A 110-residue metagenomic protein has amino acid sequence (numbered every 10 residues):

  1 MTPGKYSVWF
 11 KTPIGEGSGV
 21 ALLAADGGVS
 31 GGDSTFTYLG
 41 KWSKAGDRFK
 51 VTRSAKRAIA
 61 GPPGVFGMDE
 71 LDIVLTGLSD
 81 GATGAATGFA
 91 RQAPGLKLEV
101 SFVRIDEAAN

Functional and structural regions predicted by a protein language model:
M1-G15, A86-G88: Tryptophan-anchored aromatic micro-motifs
M1-K5, A21-V29, A45-R48, G77-G84 (+1 more regions): Short, solvent-exposed coil/turn segments at beta-strand boundaries
W9-K11, A24, T52-S54, T76-D80 (+2 more regions): A structural detector for beta-sheet-dominated domains
K11-P13, G32-T37, S54-A58, F89-L96: Short, solvent-exposed aromatic-acidic interface loops
G15-G17, L23-A25, F36, D69-I73 (+1 more regions): Residues that act as N-cap/strand-start positions at coil-to-secondary-structure junctions
G15-G17, S30, F36, A86 (+1 more regions): A broad, structure-centric signal for solvent-exposed, well-ordered loop/edge residues that line or flank functional
S34-T83: Contiguous, well-ordered beta-strand patches that form the walls/edges of small beta-barrel/beta-sandwich domains
K41-G46, A85-N110: Edge beta-strand at a domain terminus
